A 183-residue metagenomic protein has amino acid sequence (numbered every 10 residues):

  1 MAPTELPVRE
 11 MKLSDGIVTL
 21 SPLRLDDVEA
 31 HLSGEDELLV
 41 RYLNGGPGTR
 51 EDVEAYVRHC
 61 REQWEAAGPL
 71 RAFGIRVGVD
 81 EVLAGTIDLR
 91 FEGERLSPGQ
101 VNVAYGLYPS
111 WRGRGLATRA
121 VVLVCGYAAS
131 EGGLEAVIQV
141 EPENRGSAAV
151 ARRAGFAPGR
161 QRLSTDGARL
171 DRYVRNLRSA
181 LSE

Functional and structural regions predicted by a protein language model:
M1-S110, Y127, E131, A157-R160 (+1 more regions): GNAT-family acyltransferases
E37, Q139, A154: Residues lining the SAM
T86, T118, V140: Ser/Thr-centric signal marking residues that sit in or immediately flank functional binding/regulatory motifs
Y105, G113-S130, R145-R153: Conserved acetyl-CoA-binding loop-helix of GNAT-fold acetyltransferases
L107, E141-P142: Short amphipathic helical patch at the helix-1/turn junction of helix-turn-helix
E131-V140: Conserved GNAT acetyl-CoA-binding A-motif
P142-E143, T165: Conserved beta-strand edge residues that scaffold enzyme active sites
